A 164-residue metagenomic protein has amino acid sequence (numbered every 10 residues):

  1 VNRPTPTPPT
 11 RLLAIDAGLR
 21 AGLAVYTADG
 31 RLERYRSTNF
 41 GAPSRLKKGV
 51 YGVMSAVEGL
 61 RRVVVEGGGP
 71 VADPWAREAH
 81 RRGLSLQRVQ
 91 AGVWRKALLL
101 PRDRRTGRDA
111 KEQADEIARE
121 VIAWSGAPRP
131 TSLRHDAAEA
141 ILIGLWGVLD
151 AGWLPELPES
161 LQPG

Functional and structural regions predicted by a protein language model:
V1-G164: Phosphate- and other anionic-substrate recognition elements at nucleic-acid/protein interfaces
